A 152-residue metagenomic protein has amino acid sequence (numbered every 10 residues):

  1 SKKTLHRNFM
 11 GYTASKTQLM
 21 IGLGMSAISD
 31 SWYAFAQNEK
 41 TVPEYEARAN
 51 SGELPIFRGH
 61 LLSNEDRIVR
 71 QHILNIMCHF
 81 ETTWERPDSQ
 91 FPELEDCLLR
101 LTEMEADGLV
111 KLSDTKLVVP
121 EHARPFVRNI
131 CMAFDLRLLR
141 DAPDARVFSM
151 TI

Functional and structural regions predicted by a protein language model:
S1-F91, T151: C-terminal scaffold of the Radical SAM
P55, E81-T82, V110, R140-P143: Intrinsically disordered or highly flexible coil/loop and linker segments, enriched in small and charged/polar residues
F91-A106: Short amphipathic alpha-helical interaction segments
E105-T115: A short, conserved structural fragment
K116-P120: Minor-groove-contacting beta-hairpin "wing" of winged helix-turn-helix DNA-binding domains
R124-I152: Short, amphipathic alpha-helical interaction segments positioned at domain boundaries
